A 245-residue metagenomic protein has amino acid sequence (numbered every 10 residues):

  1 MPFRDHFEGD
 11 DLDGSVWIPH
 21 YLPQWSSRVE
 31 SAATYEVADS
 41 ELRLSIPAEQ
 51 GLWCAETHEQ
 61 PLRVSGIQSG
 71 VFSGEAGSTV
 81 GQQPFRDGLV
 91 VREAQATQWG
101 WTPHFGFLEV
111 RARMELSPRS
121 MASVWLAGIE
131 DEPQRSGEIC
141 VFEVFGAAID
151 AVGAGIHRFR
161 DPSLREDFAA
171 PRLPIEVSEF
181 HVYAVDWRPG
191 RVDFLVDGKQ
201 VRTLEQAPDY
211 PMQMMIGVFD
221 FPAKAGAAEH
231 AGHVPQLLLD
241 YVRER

Functional and structural regions predicted by a protein language model:
M1-R245: GH16 jelly-roll
